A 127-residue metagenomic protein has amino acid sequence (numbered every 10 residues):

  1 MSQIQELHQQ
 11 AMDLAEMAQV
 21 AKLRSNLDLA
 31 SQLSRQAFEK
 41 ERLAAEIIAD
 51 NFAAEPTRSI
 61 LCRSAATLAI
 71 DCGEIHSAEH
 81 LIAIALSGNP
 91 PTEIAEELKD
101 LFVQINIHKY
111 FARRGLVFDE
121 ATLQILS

Functional and structural regions predicted by a protein language model:
S2-I4, L43-E55, G88-A95: Flexible helix-coil transition and linker loops at the boundaries of alpha-helical arrays
Q3, A15, K22, L29 (+2 more regions): Hydrophobic/aromatic side-chain positions at a characteristic register within alpha-helices of tetratricopeptide repeats
Q3, Q10, L29-A30, A37 (+3 more regions): Residues that mark the junctions of alpha-helical repeat units in TPR/alpha-solenoid scaffolds
L7, L14-M17, L61-C62, A66 (+1 more regions): TPR repeat positional signature
L14, L33, K40, L61 (+1 more regions): Alpha-helical solenoid repeat scaffolds, predominantly canonical TPR units
A21, K40-L43, I47-I48, L68 (+2 more regions): Residue position in alpha-helical solenoids
A30-L43, I75-S77: Helix-turn-helix repeat elements of alpha-solenoid scaffolds
R58-I75, F102-L126: Alpha-helical linker/edge segments of TPR/alpha-solenoid repeat scaffolds and analogous pre-/post-domain helices
